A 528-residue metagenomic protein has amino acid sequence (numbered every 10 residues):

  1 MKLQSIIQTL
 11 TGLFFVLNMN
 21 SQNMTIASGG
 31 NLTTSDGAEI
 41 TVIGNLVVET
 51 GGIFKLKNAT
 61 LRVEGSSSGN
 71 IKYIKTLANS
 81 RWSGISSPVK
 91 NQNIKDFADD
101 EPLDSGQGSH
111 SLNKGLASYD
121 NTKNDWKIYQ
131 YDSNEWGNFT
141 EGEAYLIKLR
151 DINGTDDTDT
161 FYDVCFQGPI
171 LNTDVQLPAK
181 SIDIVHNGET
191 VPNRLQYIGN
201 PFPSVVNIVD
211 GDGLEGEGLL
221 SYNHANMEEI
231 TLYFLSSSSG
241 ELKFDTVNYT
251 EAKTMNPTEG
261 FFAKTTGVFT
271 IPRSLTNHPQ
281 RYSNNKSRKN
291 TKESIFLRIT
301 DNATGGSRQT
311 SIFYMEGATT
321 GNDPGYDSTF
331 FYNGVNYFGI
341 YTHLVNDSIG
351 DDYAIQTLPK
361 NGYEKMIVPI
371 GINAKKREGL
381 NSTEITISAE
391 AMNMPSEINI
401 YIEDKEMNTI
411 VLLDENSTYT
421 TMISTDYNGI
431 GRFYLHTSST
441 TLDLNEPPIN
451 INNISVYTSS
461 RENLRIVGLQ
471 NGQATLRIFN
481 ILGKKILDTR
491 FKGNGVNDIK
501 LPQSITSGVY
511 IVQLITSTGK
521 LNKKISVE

Functional and structural regions predicted by a protein language model:
M1-A27, T441-L444, I499: Bacterial Sec-dependent N-terminal signal peptides
L13-F15, Q92, V205: Single-residue recognition of alpha-helix boundary sites
Q22-N79, T160-Q167: Extracellular beta-helix/beta-solenoid repeat scaffolds
T50, N58, S86-V89, L149 (+1 more regions): Glycine-rich, histidine-containing beta strand-loop boundary motifs that form or position
A59-A98, K180-H186, T190-L195, N200-P203: Extracellular, surface-exposed repeat architectures
T76, S87-Q92, D96-N121: Conserved "landmark" site that anchors the functional core of diverse proteins
T122-T140, A144-V496, S504-V509, T516 (+1 more regions): Compositionally biased Ser/Thr/Gly- and acidic/asparagine-rich, proline-interspersed low-complexity stretches
